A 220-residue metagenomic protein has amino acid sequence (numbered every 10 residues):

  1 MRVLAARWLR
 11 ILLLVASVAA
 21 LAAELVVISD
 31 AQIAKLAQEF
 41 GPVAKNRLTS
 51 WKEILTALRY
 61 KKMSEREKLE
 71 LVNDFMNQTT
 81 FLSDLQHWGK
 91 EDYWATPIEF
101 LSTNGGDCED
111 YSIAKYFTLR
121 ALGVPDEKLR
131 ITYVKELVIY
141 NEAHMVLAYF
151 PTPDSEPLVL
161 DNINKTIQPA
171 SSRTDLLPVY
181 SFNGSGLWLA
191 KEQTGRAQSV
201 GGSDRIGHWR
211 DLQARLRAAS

Functional and structural regions predicted by a protein language model:
M1-L12: Bacterial N-terminal signal peptides that target proteins for export
S17-A20: N-terminal signal peptide c-region/cleavage motif recognized by signal peptidases
A22-S220: A structural boundary/capping signal
